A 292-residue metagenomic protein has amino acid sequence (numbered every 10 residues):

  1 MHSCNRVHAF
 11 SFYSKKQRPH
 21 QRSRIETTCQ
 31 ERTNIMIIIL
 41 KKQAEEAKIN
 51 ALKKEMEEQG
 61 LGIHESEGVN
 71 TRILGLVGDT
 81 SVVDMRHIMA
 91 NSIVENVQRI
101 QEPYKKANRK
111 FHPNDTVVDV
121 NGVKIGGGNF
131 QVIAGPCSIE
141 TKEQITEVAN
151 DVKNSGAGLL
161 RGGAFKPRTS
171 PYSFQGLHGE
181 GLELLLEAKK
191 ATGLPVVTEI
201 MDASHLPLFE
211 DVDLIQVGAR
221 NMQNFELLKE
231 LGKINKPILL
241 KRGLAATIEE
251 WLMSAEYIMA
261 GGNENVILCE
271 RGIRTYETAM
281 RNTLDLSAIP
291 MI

Functional and structural regions predicted by a protein language model:
T27-V132: Non-catalytic terminal accessory/regulatory regions of metabolic enzymes
K41, L194-S204, D213-N224, P237-I248 (+1 more regions): Catalytic beta/alpha-barrel core
F130-E147, P171-Q175, V197-E199, A219 (+1 more regions): Active-site mouth loops of central-metabolism enzymes
G156, L208-Q216, G232-I238, M259-N265: Glycine-enriched alpha-helix->loop->beta-strand junction motifs that scaffold or abut catalytic
R161-G179: Glycine-rich, proline-tolerant flexible connector loops at the mouths of alpha/beta enzymes
Q175-V197, L231-P237, A288-I292: Alpha-helix-loop-beta-strand connector modules within alpha/beta enzyme cores
N235, L239-I292: Catalytic alpha/beta core domains of metabolic enzymes, predominantly
